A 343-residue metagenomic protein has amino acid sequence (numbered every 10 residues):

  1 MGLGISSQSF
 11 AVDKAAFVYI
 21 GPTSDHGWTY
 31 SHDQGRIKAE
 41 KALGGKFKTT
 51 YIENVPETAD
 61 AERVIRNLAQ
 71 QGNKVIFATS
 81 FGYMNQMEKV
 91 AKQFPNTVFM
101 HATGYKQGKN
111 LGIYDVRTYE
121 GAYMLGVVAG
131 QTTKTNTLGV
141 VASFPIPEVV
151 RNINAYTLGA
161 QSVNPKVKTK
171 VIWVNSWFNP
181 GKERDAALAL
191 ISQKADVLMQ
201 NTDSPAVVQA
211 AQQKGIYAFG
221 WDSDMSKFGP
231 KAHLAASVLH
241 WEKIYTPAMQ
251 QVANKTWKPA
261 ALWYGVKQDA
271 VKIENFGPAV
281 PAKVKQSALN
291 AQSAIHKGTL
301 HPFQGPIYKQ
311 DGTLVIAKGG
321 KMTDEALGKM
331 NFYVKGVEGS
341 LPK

Functional and structural regions predicted by a protein language model:
M1-L3: Sec-dependent N-terminal signal peptides
I5-A11: Sec/Tat signal peptide C-region and signal peptidase I cleavage site
A11-K343: A residue-level marker of the well-folded mature domains of exported/periplasmic proteins
